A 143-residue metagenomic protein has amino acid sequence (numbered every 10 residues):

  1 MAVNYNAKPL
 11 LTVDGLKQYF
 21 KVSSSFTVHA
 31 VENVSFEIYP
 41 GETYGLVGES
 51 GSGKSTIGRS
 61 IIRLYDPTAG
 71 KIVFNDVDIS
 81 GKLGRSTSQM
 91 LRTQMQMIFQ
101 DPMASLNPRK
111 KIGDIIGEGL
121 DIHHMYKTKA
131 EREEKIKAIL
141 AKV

Functional and structural regions predicted by a protein language model:
M1-V143: ABC transporter nucleotide-binding domains
